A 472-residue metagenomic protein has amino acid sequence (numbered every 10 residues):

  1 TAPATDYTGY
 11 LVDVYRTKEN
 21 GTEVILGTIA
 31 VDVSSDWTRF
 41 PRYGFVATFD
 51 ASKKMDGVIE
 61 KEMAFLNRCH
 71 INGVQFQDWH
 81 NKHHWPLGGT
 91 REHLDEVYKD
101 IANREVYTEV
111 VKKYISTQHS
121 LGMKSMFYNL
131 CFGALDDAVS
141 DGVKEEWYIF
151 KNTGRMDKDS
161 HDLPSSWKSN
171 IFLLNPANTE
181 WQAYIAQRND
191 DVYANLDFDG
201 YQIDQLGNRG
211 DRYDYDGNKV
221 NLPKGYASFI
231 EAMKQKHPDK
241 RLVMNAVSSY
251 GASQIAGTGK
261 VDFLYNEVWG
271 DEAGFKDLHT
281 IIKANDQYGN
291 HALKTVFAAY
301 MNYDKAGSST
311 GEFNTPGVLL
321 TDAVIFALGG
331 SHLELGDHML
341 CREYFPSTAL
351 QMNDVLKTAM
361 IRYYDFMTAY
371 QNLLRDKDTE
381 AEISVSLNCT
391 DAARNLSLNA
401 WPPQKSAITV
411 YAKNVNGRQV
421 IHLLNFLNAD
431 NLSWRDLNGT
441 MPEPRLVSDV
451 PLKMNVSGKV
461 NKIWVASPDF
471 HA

Functional and structural regions predicted by a protein language model:
T1-D36: Beta-strand-enriched, solvent-exposed domains that form extended recognition/catalytic surfaces
V24-K82: An acidic-aromatic substrate-binding cleft motif
S35-D56, S125-L196: Active-site-adjacent "subsite" loops/lids of carbohydrate-active enzymes
A51-R68, W181-N195, V247-I255, N314-D322: Short, acidic/polar
H80-V111, V139-P176, G207-K224: Aromatic- and acidic-residue-enriched carbohydrate-binding clefts of CAZyme catalytic domains
N175-L293: Active-site neighborhood of glycoside hydrolase catalytic domains
Q205, H291-E382: Aromatic/acidic polysaccharide-binding cleft in carbohydrate-active enzymes
E380-V410, N414-A472: C-terminal beta-sandwich/jelly-roll accessory domains of carbohydrate-active enzymes
